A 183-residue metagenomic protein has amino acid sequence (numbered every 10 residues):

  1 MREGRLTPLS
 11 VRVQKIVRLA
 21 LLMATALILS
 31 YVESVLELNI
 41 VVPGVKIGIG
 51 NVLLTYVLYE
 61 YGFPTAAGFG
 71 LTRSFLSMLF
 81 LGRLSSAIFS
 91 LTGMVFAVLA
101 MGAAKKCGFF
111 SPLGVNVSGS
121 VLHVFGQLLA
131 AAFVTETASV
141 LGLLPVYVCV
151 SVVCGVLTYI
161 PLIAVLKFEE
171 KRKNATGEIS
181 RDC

Functional and structural regions predicted by a protein language model:
R2-L6, V17-M23, I28, F69 (+1 more regions): Short helix-perturbing small/polar motifs within transmembrane alpha-helices
R2-Y56: Hydrophobic transmembrane alpha-helices
G4-P8, R12, A67, F109 (+1 more regions): Juxtamembrane loop-helix boundary motifs flanking transmembrane segments in multi-pass membrane proteins
I16-L21, V52, Y56, P64-L71 (+3 more regions): Hydrophobic alpha-helical transmembrane segments
A26-S30, R73, S77, A97 (+7 more regions): Alpha-helical transmembrane segments of multipass membrane proteins
S30-I47, T72-M101, P112, A132-S139 (+1 more regions): Interfacial aromatic-anchored transmembrane helix boundaries in multi-pass membrane proteins
P43, R83, A87-I88, C107-C183: Membrane-embedded alpha-helical hairpins and interfacial helices in multi-pass inner-membrane proteins
I49-F63, A100-K105: Generic transmembrane alpha-helix motif of multi-pass integral membrane proteins
